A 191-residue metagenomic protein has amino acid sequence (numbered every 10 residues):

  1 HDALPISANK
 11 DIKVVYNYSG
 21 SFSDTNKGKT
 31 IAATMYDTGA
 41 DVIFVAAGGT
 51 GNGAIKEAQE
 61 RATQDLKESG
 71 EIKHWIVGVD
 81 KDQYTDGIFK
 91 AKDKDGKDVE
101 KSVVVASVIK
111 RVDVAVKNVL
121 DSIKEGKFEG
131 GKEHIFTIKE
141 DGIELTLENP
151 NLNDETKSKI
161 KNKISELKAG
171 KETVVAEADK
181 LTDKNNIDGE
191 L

Functional and structural regions predicted by a protein language model:
H1-L4: Short, small-residue-biased leader/transition segments that mark boundaries at the very start of proteins
I6-Y16, G20-N26, A33-V42, E57-I76 (+1 more regions): Extracytosolic ligand-binding ectodomains
V45-G51, V79-T85: Ligand-binding clamshell of periplasmic/extracellular solute-binding protein-like
A54: Active-site loop-helix segments enriched in His/Asp/Glu that coordinate and activate a nucleophilic water at divalent
